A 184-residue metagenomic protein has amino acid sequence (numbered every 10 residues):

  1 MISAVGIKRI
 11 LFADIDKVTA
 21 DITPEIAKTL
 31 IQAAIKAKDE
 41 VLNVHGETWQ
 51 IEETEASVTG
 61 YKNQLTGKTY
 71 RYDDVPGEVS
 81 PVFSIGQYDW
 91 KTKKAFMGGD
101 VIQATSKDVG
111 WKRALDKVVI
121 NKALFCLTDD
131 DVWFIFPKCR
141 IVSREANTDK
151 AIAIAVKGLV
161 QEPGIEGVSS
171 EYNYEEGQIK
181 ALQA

Functional and structural regions predicted by a protein language model:
M1-K93, P137-I152: Solvent-exposed edge beta-strands and adjacent loop segments that serve as assembly or binding interfaces
D21-L42, A104-R113, V160-Q161, E166-S170: Short secondary-structure boundary segments
E55, I85-D89, T128-D130, V160-G164: Beta-strand elements of well-folded, non-transmembrane domains
S80-S84, F125, A155-L159: Beta-strand secondary-structure signal
K91-A95, G167-S169: Short, conserved charged micro-motifs
A95-Q103: "Short basic amphipathic alpha-helical interaction patches in structured regions
S106-A146: Acidic-leaning, charged glycine-interspersed low-complexity segments
D130-A184: Mixed-charge, glycine-accented linear interaction segment located at domain edges/termini
